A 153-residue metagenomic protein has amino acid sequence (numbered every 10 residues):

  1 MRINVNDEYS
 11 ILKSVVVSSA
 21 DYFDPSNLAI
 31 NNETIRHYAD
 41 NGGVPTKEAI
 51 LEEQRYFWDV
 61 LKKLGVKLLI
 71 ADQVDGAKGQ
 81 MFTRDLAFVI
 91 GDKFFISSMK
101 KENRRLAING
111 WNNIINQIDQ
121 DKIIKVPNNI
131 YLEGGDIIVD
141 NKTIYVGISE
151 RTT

Functional and structural regions predicted by a protein language model:
M1-T153: The feature marks the mature, well-folded catalytic cores of soluble enzymes
